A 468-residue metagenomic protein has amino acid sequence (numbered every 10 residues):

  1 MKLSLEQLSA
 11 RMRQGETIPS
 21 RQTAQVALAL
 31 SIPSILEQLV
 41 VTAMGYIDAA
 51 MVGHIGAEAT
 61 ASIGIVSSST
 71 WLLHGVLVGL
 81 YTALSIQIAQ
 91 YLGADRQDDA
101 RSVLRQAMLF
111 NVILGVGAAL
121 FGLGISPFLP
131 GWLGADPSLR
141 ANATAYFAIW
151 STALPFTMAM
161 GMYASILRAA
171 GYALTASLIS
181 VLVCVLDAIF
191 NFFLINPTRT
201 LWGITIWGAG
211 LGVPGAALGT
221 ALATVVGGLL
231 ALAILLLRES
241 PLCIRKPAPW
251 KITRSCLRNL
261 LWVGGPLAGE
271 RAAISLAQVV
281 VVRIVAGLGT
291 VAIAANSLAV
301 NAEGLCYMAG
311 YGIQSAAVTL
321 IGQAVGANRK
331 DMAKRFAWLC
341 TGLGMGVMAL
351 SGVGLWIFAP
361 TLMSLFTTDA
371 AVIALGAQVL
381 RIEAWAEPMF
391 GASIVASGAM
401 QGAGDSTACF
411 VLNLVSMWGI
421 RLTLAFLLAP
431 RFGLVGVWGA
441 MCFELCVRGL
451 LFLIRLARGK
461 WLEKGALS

Functional and structural regions predicted by a protein language model:
M1-S34, I88-P155, L186-I189, P197 (+3 more regions): Short alpha-helical transmembrane segments in multi-pass integral membrane proteins
I18-A50, H54-I55, S68-Q87, V112-A119 (+4 more regions): N-terminal transmembrane alpha-helices
L28, I32, M44, L80 (+13 more regions): Residue-level signal for transmembrane alpha-helical positions in Major Facilitator Superfamily
A29-D48, I149, M160, A223-G227 (+4 more regions): Transmembrane helical elements of multi-pass membrane transporters/channels
Q38-L39, G75, G115, A119 (+12 more regions): Residue-level hotspots within the lipid-embedded alpha helices of multi-pass solute transporters
L39-A61, P130-P137, F193-P197, I206-L211 (+4 more regions): Helix-terminus/linker motif at the lipid-water interface of multi-pass membrane proteins
Y46-A50, F128, M162-I166, A188-F193 (+8 more regions): Alpha-helical transmembrane segments of multipass membrane proteins
T60-L120, T157-A176, V282, A295-A359 (+1 more regions): Small-residue-rich hydrophobic transmembrane alpha-helices
